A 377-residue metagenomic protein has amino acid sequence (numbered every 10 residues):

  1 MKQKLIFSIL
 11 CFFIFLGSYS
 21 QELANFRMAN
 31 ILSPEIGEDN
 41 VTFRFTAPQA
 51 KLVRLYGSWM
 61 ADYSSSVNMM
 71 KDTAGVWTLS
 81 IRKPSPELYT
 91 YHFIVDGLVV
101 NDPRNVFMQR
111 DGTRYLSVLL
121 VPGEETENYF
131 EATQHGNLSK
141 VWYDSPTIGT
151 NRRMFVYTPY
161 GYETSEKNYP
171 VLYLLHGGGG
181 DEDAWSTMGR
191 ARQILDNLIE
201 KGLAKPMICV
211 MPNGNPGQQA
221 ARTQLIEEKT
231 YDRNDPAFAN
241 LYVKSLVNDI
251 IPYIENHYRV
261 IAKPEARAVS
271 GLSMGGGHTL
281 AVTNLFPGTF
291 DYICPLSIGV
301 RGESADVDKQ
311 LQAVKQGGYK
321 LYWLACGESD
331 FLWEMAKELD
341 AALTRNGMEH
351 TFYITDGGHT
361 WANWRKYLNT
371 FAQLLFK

Functional and structural regions predicted by a protein language model:
M1-A24: Bacterial Sec-dependent N-terminal signal peptides
L23, I36-S66, M70-K377: Non-catalytic cap/lid and distal C-terminal segments of serine-dependent acyl enzymes
F26-M28: Short, solvent-exposed loop/edge segments of extracellular or virion-exposed proteins
N30-E35: Short beta-strand segments of immunoglobulin-like
